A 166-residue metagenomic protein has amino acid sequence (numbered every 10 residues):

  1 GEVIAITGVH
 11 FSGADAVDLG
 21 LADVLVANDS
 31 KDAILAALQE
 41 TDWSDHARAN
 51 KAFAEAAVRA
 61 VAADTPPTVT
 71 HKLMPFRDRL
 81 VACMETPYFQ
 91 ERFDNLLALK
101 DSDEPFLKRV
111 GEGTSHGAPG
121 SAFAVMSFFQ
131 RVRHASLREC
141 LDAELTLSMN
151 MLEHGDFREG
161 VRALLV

Functional and structural regions predicted by a protein language model:
G1, V17-L35: Gly/Pro- and small hydrophobic-enriched strand-loop and loop-to-helix capping segments that sit at the rims
V9-D15: Acidic, divalent-metal-coordinating active-site segment for phosphoryl/phosphodiester hydrolysis, typified by short
A27-T114: Amphipathic alpha-helical blocks and their helix-capping loop/short-beta junctions
F93-K108, T114-V166: Long, low-complexity C-terminal extensions of enzymes
